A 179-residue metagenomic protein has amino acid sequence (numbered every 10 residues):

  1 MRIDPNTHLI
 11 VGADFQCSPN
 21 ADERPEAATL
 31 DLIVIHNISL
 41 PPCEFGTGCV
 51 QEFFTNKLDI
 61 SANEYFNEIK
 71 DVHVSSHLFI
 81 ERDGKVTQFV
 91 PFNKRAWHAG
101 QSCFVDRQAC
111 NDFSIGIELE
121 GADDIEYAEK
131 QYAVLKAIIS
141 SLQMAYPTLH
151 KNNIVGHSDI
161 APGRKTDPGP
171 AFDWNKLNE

Functional and structural regions predicted by a protein language model:
M1-Q108: N-terminal catalytic cores of peptidoglycan-degrading enzymes
M1-V11, Q108-F113, A122-E179: Basic/polar, cationic surfaces and motifs that engage anionic cell-wall and phosphate/carboxylate ligands
I35, I117, L135: Conserved, mostly hydrophobic/aromatic
N37-I38, L119, S158: Residues immediately flanking
